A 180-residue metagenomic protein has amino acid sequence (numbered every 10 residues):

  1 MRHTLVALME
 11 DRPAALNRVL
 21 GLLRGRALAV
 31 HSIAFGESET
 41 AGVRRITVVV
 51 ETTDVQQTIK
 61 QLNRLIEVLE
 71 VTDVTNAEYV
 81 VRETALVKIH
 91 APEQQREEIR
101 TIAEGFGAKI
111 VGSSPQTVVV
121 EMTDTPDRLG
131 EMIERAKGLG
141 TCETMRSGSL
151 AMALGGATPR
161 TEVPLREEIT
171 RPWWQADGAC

Functional and structural regions predicted by a protein language model:
M1-C180: Long, contiguous binding/interaction regions
